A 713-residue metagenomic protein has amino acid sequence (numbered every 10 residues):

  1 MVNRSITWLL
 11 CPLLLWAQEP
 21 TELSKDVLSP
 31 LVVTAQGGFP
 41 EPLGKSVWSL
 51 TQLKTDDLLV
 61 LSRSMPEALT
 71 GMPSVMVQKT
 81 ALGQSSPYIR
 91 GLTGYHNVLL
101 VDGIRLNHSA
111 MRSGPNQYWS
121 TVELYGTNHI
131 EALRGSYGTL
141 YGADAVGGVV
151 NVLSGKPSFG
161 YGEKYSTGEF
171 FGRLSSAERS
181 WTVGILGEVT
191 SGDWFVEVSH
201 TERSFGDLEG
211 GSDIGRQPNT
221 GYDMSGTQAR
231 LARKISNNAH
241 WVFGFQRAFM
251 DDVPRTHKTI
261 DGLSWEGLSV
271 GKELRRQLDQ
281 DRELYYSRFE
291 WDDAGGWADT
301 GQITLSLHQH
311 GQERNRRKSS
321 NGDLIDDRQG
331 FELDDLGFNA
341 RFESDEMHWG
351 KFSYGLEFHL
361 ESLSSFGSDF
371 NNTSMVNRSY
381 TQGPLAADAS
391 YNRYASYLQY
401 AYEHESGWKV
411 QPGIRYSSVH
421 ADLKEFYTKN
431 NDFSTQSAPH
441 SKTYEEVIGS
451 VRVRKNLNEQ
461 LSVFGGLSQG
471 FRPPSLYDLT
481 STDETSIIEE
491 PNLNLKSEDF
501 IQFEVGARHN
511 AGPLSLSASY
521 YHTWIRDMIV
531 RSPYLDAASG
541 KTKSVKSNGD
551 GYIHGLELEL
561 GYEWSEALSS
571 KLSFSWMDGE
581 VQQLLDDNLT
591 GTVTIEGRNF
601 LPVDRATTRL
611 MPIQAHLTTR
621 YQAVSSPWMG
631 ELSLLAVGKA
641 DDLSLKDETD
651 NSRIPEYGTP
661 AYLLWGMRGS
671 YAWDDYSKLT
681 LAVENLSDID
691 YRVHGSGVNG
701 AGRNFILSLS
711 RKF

Functional and structural regions predicted by a protein language model:
D26-G160, R179, V505, H694: Acidic, small-polar-rich N-terminal luminal/periplasmic segments of exported/outer-membrane proteins
R112-G114, Y125-H129, R134, T139-D213 (+2 more regions): Outer-membrane beta-barrel translocator/receptor signature
G172, F195-S199, W291, D299-K318 (+7 more regions): Membrane-embedded beta-barrel scaffold of Gram-negative outer-membrane proteins
S176-S204, I214-R255, Q277-D292, S344-M347 (+5 more regions): Transmembrane beta-barrel wall of Gram-negative outer-membrane proteins
P218-T220, N238-A298, Q309-L333: Flexible loop and strand-edge segments within Gram-negative outer membrane beta-barrel domains
S225, A232-S236, L278, F331 (+4 more regions): Conserved C-terminal beta-signal and adjacent last beta-strands/turns of outer-membrane beta-barrel proteins
F249-D251, H257-S264, G311, S362-S364 (+10 more regions): Surface-exposed extracellular loop regions of Gram-negative outer-membrane beta-barrel proteins, predominantly
E405-S406, V410, S418-V419, Y521-W524 (+2 more regions): Gram-negative outer-membrane beta-barrel transporters
